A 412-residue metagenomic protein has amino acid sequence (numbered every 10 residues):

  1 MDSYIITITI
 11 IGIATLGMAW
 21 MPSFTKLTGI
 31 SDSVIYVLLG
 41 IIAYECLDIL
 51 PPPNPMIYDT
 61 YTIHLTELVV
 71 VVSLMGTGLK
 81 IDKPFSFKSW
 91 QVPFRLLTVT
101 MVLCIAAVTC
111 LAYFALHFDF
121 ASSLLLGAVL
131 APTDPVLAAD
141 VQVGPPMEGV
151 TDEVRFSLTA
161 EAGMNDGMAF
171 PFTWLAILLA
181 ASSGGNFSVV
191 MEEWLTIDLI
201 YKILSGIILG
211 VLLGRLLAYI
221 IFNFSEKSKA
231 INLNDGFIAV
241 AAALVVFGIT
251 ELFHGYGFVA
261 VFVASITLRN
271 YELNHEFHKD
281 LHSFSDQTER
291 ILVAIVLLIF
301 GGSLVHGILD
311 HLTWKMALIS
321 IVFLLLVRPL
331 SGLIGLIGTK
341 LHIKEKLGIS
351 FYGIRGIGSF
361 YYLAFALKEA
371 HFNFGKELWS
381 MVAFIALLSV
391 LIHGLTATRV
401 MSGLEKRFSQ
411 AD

Functional and structural regions predicted by a protein language model:
M1-D412: Transmembrane helical cores of multi-pass secondary ion antiporters/exchangers
